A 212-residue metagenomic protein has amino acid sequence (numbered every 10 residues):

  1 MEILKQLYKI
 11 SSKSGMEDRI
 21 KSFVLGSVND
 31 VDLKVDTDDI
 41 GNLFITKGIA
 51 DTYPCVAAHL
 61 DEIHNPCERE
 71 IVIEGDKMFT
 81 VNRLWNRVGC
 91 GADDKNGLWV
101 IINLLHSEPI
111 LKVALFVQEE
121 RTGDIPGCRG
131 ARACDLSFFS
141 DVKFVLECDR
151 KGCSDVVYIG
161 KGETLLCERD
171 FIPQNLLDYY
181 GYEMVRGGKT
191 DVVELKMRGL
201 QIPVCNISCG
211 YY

Functional and structural regions predicted by a protein language model:
E2, G15, R19, F23 (+6 more regions): Conserved active-site and cofactor/substrate-binding residues in soluble primary-metabolism enzymes
I3-D51: A non-catalytic alpha/beta surface segment that caps or lines the substrate-entry region of metallo-dependent hydrolase
D30-D38, G75-K77, Y179-M184: Short secondary-structure junctions
T46-G91: Catalytic-core environment of secreted peptidases
Y53-A57, K143-V145, V204-N206: Short glycine-aspartate micro-motif
V88-D170, M184, D191-V192: Acidic/histidine-rich catalytic neighborhood of metal-dependent amide-processing enzymes
R169-Y179: Active-site/ligand-binding-proximal alpha/beta "capping" segment
E183-Y212: Zn-dependent metallopeptidase/amidohydrolase metal-coordination segment
